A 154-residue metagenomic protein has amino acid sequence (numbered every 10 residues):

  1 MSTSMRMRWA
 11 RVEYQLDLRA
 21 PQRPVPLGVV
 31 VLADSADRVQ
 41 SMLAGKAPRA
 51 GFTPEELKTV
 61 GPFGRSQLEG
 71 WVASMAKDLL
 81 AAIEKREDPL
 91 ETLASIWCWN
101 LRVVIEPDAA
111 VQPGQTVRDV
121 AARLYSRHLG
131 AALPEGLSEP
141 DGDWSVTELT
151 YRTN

Functional and structural regions predicted by a protein language model:
M1-L27, V31-N154: Polybasic/polar functional segments that serve as interface/processing modules
